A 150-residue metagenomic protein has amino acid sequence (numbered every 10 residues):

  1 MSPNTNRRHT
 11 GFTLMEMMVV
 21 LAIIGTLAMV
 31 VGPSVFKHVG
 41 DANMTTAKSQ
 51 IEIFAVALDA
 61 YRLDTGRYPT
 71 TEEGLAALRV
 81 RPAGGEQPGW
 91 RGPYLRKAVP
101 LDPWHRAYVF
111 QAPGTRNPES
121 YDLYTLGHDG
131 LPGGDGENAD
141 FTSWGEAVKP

Functional and structural regions predicted by a protein language model:
S2-N6, D41-T45, V56-D59, K97 (+1 more regions): Short, surface-exposed interaction loops/tails
R8-V35: N-terminal single-pass transmembrane signal-anchor helix
L14, A28, P69, Y108 (+1 more regions): Short, flexible micro-motifs
M29, D41, L63: Short, conserved catalytic or interaction motifs in soluble domains
P33, A76, G130: Glycine-centered loop/turn positions within well-structured domains that cap or flank conserved ligand/cofactor-binding
S34-I53: Aliphatic-rich helix starts adjacent to a transmembrane/signal segment
V56, L63-G114: Extracellular/periplasmic head regions of type IV pilus-like filament subunits
